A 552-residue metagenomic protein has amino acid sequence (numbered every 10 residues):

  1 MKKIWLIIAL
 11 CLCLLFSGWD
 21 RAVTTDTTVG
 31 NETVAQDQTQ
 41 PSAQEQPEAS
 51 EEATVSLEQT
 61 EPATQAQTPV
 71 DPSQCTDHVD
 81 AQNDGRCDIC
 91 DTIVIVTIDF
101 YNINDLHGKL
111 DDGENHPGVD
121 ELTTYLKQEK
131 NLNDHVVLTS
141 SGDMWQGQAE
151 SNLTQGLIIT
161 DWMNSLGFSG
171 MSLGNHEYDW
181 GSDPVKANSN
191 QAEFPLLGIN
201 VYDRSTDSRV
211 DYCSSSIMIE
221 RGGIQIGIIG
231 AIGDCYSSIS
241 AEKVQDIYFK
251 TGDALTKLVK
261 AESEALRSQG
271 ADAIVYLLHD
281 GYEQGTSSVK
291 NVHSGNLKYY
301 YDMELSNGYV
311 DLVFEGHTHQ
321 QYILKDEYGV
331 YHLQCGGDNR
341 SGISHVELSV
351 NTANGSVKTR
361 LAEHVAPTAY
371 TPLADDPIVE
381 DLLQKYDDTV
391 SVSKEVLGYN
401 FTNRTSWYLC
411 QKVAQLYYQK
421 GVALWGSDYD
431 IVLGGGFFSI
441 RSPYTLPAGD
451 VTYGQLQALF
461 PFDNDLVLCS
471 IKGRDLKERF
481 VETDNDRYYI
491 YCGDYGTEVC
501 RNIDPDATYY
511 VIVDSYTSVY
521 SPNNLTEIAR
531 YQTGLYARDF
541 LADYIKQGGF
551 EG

Functional and structural regions predicted by a protein language model:
M1-I4: Positively charged n-region of N-terminal signal peptides that target proteins for export
L6-L14: Hydrophobic helical h-region of N-terminal Sec-dependent signal peptides in bacterial secretory/periplasmic proteins
L15-T33: Sec-dependent signal peptide cleavage junction
V70-N83: Disulfide-bonded cysteine-rich modules in secreted/extracellular proteins, activating on the conserved Cys frameworks
G85-D88: Acidic, glycine-anchored loop motifs typical of Ca2+
D91: Cys/His-coordinated zinc-binding microdomains
V94-T368, V432: Acidic, metal/ion-coordinating pockets
T97, G108-K109, Y236-I239, Q245-Y248 (+3 more regions): Catalytic centers of hydrolytic enzymes
